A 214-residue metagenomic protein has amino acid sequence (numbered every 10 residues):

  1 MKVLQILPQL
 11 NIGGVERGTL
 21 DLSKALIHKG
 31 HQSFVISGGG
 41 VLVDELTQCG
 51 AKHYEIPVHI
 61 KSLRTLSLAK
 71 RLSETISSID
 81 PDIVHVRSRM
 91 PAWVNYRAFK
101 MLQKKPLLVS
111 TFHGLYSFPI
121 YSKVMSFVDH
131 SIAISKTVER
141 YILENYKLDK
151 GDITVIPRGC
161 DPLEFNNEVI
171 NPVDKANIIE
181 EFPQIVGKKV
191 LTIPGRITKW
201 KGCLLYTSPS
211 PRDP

Functional and structural regions predicted by a protein language model:
Q5-L66, D152: N-terminal strand-loop element at the rim of the active site of nucleotide-sugar-dependent glycosyltransferases
P8-Q9, H113-G114, R158-G159, V190-T198: Conserved donor-binding loops in enzymes that form glycosidic bonds
G13-D21, K189, I193-S208: A conserved mid-protein helix/loop that constitutes part of the nucleotide-sugar donor-binding site
V86-A92, F112: Short His-centered aromatic/hydrophobic patch
K100-K136, R140: A conserved, positively charged/aromatic
D129-N171, I193: Donor nucleotide-sugar binding/catalytic pocket of nucleotide-sugar-dependent glycosyltransferases
N166-Q184: A short helix/loop element that forms part of the nucleotide-sugar donor recognition site in Leloir-type
P209-P214: Single conserved hydrophobic/aromatic residue that forms the stacking wall/gate of nucleotide- or nucleobase-binding
